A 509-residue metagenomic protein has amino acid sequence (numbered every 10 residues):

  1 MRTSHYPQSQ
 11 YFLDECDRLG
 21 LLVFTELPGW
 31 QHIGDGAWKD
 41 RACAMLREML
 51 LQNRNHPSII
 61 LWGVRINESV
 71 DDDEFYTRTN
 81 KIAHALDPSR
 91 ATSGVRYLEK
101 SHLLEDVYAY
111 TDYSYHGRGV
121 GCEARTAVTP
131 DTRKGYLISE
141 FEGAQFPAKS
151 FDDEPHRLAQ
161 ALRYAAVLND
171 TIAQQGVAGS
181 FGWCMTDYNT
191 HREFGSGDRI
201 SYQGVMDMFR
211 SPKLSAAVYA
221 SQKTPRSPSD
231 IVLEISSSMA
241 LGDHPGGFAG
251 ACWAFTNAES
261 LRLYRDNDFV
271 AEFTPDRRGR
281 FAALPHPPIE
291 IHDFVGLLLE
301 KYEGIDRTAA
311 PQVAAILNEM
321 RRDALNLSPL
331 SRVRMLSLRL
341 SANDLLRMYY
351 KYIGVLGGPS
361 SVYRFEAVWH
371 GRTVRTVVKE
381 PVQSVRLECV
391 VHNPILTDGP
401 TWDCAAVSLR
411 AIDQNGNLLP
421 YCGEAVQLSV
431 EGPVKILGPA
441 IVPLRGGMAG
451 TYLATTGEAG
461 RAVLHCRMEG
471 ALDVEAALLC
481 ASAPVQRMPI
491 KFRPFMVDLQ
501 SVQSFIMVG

Functional and structural regions predicted by a protein language model:
R2-A217, Q222, S227-F248, N267 (+1 more regions): Substrate-binding/catalytic cleft of secreted carbohydrate-active enzymes, primarily glycoside hydrolases
T171-L396, I412-Q414, C422-E424: Carbohydrate-binding surfaces of carbohydrate-active enzymes
C252-T256, D403-P420, V463-C466: Beta-strand-rich structural segments
R280-I291, E431-A449: Low-complexity "stalk/linker" and mucin-like segments enriched in Ser/Thr/Pro/Ala/Gly
Y352-G354, G450-E458: Extracellular/luminal low-complexity segments enriched in Ser/Thr/Pro
G358-V362, C404, A459-R461: Extracellular Ig-like/FN3 beta-sandwich strand-entry sites
R372-Q383, L472-A483, P489-K491: Edge beta-strands of extracellular beta-sandwich domains
P381-T401, A483-F505: Low-complexity, Pro/Ser/Thr- and charge-rich linker/hinge segments at domain boundaries
